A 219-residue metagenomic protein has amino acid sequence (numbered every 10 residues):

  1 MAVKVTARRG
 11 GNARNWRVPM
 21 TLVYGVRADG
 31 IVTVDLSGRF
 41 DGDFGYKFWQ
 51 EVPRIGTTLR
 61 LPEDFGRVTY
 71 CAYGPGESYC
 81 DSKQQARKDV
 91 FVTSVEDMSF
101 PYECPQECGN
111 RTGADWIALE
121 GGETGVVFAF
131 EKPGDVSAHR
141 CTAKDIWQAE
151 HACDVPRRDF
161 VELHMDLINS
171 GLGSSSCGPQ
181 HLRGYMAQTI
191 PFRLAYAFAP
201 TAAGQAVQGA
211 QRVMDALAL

Functional and structural regions predicted by a protein language model:
M1-L219: Beta-strand/loop-rich accessory regions of lumenal/periplasmic or secreted enzymes, predominantly carbohydrate-active
